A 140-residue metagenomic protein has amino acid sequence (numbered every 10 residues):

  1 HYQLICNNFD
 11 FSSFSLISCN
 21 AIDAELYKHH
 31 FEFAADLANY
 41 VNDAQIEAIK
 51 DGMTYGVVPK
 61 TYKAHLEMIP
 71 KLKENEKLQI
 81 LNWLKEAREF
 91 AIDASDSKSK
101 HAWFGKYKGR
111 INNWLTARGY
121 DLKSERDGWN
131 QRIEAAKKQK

Functional and structural regions predicted by a protein language model:
H1-K140: Charge-rich (acidic/polar
